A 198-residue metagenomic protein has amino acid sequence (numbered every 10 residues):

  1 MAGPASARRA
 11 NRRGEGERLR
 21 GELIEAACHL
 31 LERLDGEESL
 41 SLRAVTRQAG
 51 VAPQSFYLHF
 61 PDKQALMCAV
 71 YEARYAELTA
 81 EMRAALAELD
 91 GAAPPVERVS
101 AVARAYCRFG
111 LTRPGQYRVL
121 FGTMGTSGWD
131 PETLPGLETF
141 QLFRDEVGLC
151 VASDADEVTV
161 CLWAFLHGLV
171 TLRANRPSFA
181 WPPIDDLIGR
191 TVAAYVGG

Functional and structural regions predicted by a protein language model:
M1-D35, Q48, A65: Basic, helix-initiating cap at the start of DNA-binding domains
L19-C28, V45, V70-L78, M82: Generic hydrophobic, amphipathic alpha-helix propensity
E22, R33-A65, A69: Helix-turn-helix
E22, R98-A101, A105, G115 (+4 more regions): Amphipathic alpha-helical interaction segments
A69, R83-G115, L137-F140, L162: Hydrophobic alpha-helical connector segments
F109-G128, T171-F179: Amphipathic alpha-helical segments used for helix-helix packing
F121, T126-C161, P182-G197: Amphipathic alpha-helical packing segments from all-alpha helical-bundle domains
A164-W181, A194-G198: Amphipathic C-terminal alpha-helical segment
